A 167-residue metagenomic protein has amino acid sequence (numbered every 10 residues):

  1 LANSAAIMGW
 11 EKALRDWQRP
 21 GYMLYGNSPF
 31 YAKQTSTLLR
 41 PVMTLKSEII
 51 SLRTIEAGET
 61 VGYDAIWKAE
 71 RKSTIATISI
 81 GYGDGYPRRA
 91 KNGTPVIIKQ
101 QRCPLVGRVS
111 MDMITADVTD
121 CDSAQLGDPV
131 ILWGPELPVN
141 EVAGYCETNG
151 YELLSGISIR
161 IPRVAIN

Functional and structural regions predicted by a protein language model:
L1-N167: Active-site anion/phosphate-binding pocket segments in diverse small-molecule metabolic enzymes
